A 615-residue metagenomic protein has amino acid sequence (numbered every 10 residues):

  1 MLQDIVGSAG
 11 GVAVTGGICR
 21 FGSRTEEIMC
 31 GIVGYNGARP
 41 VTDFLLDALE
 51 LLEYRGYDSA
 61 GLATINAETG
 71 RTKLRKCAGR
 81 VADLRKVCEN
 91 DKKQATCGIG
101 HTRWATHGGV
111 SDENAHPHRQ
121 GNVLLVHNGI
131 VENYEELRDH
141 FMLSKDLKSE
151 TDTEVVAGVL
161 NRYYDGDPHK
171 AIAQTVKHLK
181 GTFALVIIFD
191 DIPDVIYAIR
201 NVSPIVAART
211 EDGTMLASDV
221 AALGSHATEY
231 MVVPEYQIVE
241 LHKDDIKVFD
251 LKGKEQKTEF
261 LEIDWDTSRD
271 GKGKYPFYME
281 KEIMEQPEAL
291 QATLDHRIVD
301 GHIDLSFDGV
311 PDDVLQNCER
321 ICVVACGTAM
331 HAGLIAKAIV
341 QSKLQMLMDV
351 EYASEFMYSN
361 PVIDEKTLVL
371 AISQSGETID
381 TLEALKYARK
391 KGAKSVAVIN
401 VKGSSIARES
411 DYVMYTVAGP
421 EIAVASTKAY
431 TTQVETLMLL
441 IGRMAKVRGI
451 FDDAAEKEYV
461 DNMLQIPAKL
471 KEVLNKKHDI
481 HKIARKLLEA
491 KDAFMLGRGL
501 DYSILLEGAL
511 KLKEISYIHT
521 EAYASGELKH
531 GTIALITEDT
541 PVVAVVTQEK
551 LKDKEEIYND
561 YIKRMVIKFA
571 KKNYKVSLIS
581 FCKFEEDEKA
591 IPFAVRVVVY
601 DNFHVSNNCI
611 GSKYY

Functional and structural regions predicted by a protein language model:
L2, G7, I18-K272, P276-F277 (+4 more regions): Conserved short alpha-helical segments that host acidic/polar catalytic motifs at enzyme active sites
A48-L52, A115, M142, N201-P204 (+8 more regions): Short, solvent-exposed amphipathic alpha-helical segments in soluble enzyme and RNA/protein-processing domains
T96-E113, V299-D312, A336-I372, H519-L535: Glycine-rich oxoanion-binding loops at beta->alpha junctions
V155, G181, L223, V350-S359 (+4 more regions): Short acidic loop-to-helix transition motifs that present clustered carboxylates
V156, F584-G611: Conserved nucleotide-sugar phosphate-binding/catalytic loop shared by glycosyltransferases and other
Q286-L290, L294-C322, Y412-P541, L551: Active-site phosphate/pyrophosphate-binding segments
Q316-K457, N462-Q465, R498, V545-E549 (+3 more regions): Glycine-rich phosphate-binding loops that contact phosphosugars or nucleotide phosphates
E556-K589: N-terminal subdomain of nucleotide-sugar transferases
